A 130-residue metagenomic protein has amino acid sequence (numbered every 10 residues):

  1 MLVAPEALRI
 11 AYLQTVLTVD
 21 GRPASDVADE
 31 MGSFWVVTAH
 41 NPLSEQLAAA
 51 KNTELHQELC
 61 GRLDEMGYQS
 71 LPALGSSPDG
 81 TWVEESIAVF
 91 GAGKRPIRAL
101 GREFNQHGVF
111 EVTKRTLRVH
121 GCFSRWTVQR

Functional and structural regions predicted by a protein language model:
M1-R62: N-terminal, charge-rich interaction modules
W35, Y68-A73: Short, flexible segments with low predicted structural confidence
A48-A49, A99, G121-C122: A short secondary-structure junction signal
Q57-S70, N105-H107: Structural alpha-beta junctions
L71-T81: Short, flexible, solvent-exposed loop/turn segments with mixed acidic/basic and small polar residues
W82-S86, F90-V119: Short, compact, well-ordered microdomains
S86, G121-R130: Short, low-order "capping/linker" segments at domain edges
